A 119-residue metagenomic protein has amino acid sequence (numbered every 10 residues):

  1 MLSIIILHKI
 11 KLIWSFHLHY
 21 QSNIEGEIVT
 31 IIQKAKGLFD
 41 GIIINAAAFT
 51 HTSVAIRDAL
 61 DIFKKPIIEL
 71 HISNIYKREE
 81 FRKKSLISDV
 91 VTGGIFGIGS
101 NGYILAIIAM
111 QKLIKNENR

Functional and structural regions predicted by a protein language model:
M1-K11: Short catalytic helix/loop segments, enriched in acidic residues and glycine and frequently bearing histidine
S3, I28, Y103: Aromatic/hydrophobic pocket-lining residues that form the small-molecule binding cavity in soluble enzyme cores
I13, F63, V90-V91: Short, structured coil segments at secondary-structure junctions
F16-L18, P66: Conserved beta-strand segments of alpha/beta enzyme cores
L18-H19, K77-R119: Short, glycine-/small-residue-rich phosphate/pyrophosphate-handling segment
Q21-K64: N-terminal small/polar loop signature for handling phosphorylated ligands or for N-terminal nucleophile
S22, A46-A47, L70-I72, I98-G99: Fold-independent oxyanion-binding glycine-rich loops and adjacent beta-strand/coil segments at enzyme active sites
I62-R78: Short, acidic/small-residue loops that bind anionic groups at enzyme active sites
